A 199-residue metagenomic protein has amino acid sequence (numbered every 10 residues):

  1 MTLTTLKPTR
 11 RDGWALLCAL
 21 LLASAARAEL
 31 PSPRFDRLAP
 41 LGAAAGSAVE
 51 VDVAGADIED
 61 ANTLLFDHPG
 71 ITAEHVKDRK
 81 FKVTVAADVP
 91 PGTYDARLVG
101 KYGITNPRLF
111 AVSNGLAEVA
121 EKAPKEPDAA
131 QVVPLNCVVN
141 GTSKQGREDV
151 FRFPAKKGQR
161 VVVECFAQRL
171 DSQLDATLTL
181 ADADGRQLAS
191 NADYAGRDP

Functional and structural regions predicted by a protein language model:
M1-R10: N-terminal secretory signal peptides that target proteins for export/translocation
G13-A25: Bacterial N-terminal signal peptides
E29-A73, D78, A87, P91 (+4 more regions): Acidic, Ser/Thr/Pro-rich low-complexity intrinsically disordered segments
P107-L135: Predominantly extracellular/luminal regions of secreted and cell-surface proteins, especially disulfide-bonded
